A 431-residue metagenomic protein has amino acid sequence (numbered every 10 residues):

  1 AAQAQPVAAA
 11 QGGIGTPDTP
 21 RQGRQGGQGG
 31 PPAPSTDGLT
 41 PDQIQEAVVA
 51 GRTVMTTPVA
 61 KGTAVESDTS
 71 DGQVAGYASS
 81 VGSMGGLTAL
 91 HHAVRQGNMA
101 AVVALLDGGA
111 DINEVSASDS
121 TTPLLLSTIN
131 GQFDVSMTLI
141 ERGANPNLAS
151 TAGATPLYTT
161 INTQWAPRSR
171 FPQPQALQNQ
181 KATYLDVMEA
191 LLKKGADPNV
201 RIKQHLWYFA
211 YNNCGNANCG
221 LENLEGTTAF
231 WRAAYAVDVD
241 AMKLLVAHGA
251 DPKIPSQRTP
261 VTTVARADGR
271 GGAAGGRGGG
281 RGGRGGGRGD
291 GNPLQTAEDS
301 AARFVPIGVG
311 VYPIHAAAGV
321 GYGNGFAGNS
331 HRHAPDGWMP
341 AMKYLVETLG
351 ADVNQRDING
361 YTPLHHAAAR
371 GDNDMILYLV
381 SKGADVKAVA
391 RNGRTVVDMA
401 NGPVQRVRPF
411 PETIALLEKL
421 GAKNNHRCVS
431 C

Functional and structural regions predicted by a protein language model:
A2-T69, R270-T296: Long intrinsically disordered, low-complexity regions that are acidic and Ser/Thr-rich
S35, T40-D42, A47-R52, T57-G62 (+12 more regions): Ankyrin repeat A-helix N-terminal signature
S80, N113-E114, N147, N199 (+6 more regions): Ankyrin-repeat junction/capping positions
S83, S116-A117, S150, I202 (+5 more regions): Ankyrin repeat boundary/linker residues
G86, D119-S120, G153, H205 (+5 more regions): Start-of-repeat signature of ankyrin repeats
V103-D111, M137-N145, E189-D197, K243-D251 (+3 more regions): Ankyrin repeat domain, specifically the short helix-to-loop turn at the C-terminus of the second helix of each repeat
E114, D119, L126-N130, N359 (+1 more regions): Mobile, glycine-rich extracellular loop/lid and propeptide segments that shape or gate substrate/ligand access
V386-V429: Leucine-rich solenoid repeat scaffolds
